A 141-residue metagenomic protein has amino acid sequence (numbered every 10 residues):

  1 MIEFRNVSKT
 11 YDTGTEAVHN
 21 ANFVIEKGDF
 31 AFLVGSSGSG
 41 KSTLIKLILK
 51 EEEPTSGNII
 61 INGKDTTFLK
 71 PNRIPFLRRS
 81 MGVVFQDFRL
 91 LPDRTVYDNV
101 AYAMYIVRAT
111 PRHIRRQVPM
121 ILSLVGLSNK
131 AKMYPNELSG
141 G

Functional and structural regions predicted by a protein language model:
G35-S39: Walker A (P-loop) phosphate-binding loop of ABC-type ATPase nucleotide-binding domains
L49: Helix-to-loop junction immediately C-terminal to a conserved catalytic motif
T55-D65: ABC nucleotide-binding domain "signature motif"
K64-D65, A101, Y105-R108, R112-K130: Conserved ABC ATPase "signature" region
T66-G82, P111: ABC ATPase NBD coupling module
D93-Y102: Short coil-to-helix segment of the ABC ATPase nucleotide-binding domain corresponding to the Q-loop/switch region
M133-S139: Conserved ABC ATPase signature
